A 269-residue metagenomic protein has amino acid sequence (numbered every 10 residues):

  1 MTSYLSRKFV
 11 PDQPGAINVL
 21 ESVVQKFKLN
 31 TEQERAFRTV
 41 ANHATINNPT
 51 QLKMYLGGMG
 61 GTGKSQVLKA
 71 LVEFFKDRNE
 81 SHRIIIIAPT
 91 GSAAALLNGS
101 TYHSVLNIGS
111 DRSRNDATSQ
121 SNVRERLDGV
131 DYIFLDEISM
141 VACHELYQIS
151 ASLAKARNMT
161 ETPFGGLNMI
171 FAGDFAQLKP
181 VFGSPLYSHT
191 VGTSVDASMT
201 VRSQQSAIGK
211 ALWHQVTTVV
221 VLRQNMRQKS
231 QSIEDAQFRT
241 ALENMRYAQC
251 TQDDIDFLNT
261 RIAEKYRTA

Functional and structural regions predicted by a protein language model:
M1-A269: Conserved ATP-binding/catalytic motifs of P-loop helicase motor domains
